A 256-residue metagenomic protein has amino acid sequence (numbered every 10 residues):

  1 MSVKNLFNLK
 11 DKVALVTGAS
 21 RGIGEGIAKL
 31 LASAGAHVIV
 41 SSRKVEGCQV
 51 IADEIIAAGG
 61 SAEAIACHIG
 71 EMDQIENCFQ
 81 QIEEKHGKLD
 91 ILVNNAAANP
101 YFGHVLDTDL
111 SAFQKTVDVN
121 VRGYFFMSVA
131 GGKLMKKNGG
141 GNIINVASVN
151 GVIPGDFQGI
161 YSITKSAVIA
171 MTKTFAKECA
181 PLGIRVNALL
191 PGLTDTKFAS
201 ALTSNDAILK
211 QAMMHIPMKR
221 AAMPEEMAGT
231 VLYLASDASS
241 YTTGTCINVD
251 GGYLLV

Functional and structural regions predicted by a protein language model:
S2-N5, N99-F102, I153, L232 (+1 more regions): Short C-terminal tail/terminal secondary-structure segment of NAD(P)H-dependent dehydrogenase/reductase domains
S20-G22: Conserved glycine-rich cofactor-binding loop
V45, A66-C78, L110, E225: The beta1-alpha1 cofactor-binding region of Rossmann-like NAD(H)/NADP(H)-dependent oxidoreductases
G103-V105, D109-Q114, A212: Substrate-binding pocket helix/loop in short-chain dehydrogenase/reductase
S128, T164, T172: Active-site helix of classical SDR
K133, K177-P181, S240: Alpha-helical segment proximal to the catalytic Tyr-Lys
S148: Residue(s) in the substrate-gating loop at a strand-loop-helix junction that position the organic substrate next
